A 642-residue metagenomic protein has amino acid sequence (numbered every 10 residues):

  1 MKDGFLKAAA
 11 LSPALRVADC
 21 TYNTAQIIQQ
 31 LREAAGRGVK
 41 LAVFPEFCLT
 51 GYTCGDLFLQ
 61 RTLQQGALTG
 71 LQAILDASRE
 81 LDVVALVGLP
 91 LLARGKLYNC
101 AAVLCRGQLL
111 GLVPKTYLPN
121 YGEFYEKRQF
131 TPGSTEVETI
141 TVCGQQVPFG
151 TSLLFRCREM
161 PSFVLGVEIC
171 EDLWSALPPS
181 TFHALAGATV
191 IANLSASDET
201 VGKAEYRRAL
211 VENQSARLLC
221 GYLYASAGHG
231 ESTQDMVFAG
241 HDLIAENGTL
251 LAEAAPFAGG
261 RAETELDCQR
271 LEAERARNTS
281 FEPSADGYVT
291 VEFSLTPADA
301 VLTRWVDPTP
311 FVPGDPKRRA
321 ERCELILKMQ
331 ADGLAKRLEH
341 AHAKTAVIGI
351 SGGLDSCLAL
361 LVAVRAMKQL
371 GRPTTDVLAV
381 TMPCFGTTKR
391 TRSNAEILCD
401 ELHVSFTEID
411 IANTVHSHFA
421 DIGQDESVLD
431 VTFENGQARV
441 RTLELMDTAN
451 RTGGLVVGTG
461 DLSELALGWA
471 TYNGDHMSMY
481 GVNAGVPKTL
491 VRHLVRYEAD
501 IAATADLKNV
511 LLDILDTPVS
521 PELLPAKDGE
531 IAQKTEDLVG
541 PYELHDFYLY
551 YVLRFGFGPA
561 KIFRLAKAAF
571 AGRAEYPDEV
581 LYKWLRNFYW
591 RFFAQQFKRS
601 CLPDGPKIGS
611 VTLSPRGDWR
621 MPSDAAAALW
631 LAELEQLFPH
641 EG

Functional and structural regions predicted by a protein language model:
M1-V347, R365-T374, E401, F406: Enzyme catalytic cores with a strong preference for nitrogen-chemistry domains
L6-K7, P161-F163, C220, S232 (+4 more regions): ATP/NTP-dependent adenylation/nucleotidyl-transfer catalytic domains that generate, transfer, or process NMP-activated
